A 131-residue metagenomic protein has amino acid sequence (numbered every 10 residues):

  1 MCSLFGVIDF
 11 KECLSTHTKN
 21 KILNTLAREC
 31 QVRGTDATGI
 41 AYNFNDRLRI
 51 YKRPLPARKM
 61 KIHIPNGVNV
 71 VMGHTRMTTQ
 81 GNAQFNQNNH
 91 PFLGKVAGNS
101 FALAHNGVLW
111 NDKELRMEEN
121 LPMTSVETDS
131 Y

Functional and structural regions predicted by a protein language model:
M1-Y131: Conserved short alpha-helical segments that host acidic/polar catalytic motifs at enzyme active sites
